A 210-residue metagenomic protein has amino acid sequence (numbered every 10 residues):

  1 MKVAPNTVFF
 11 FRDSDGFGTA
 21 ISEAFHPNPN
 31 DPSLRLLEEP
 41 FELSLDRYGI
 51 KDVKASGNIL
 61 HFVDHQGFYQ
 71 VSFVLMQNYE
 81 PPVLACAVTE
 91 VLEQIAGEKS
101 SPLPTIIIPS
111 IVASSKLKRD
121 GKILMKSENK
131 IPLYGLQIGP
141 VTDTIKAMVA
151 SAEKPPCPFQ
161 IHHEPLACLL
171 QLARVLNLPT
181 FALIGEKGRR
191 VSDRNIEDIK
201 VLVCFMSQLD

Functional and structural regions predicted by a protein language model:
M1-L103, P109-R119: N-terminal catalytic or cofactor-binding beta/alpha core of small enzyme domains
S14, S207-L209: Domain-level signature for respiratory redox metalloenzymes
P102-P104, T180-F181: Hydrophobic anchor at the start of a short beta-strand that flanks the dinucleotide cofactor-binding loop
I111-S207: Catalytic cores of processing enzymes, dominated by hydrolases/peptidases, characterized by acidic/His-rich
